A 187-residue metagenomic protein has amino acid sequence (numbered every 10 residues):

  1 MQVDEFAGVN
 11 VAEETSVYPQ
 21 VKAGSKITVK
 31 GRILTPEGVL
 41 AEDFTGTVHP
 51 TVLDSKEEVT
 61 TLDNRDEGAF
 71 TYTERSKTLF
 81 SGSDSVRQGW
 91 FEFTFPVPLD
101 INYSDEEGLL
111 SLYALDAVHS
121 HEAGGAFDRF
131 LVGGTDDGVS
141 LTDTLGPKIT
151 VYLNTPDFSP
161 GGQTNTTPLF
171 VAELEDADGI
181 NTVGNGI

Functional and structural regions predicted by a protein language model:
M1-T28, L34-E37, G133-P168, E175: Short, compositionally biased P/S/T/A/G/V-rich stretches that sit at domain boundaries
T28, E107-S111, L169: Short, conserved beta-strand segments of beta-strand-rich sandwich/propeller modules, principally
G38-R75, V171-E173, A177-I187: Extended low-complexity, serine/threonine- and proline-enriched intrinsically disordered segments
A69-T71, L79-V86, L99: Beta-strand-rich interaction surfaces with strong enrichment in secreted/lumenal proteins
R87-F95: Glycine-centered loop-to-beta-strand initiation motif
P96-P98, Y113-A117, E175: Beta-strand-rich extracellular modules
L99-L109: Short glycine/proline/serine/threonine-rich loop/turn segments at secondary-structure transition edges
A117-R129, N181-V183: Beta-sandwich strand segments
